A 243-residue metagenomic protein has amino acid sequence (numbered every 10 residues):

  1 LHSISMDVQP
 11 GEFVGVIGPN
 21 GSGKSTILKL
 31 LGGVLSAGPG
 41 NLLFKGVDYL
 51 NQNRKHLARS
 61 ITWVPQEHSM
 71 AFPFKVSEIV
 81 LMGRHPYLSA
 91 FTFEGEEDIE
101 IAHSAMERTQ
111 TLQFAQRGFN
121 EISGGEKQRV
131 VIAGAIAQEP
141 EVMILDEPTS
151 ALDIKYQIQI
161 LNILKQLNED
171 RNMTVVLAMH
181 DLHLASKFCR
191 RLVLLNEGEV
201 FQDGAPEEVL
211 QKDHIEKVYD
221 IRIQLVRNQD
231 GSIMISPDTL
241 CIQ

Functional and structural regions predicted by a protein language model:
I17-P19: The feature captures the beta-strand-to-loop junction immediately N-terminal to the Walker
G32: Helix-to-loop junction immediately C-terminal to a conserved catalytic motif
G40-D48, L57: Conserved ABC transporter NBD signature motif
L81, E96-F114: Conserved ABC ATPase "signature" region
T92, G118-I122, E126: Conserved ABC ATPase signature
M143-E147: Catalytic Walker B motif of ABC-type/P-loop ATPase nucleotide-binding domains
V218-Q243: ABC ATPase nucleotide-binding domains
